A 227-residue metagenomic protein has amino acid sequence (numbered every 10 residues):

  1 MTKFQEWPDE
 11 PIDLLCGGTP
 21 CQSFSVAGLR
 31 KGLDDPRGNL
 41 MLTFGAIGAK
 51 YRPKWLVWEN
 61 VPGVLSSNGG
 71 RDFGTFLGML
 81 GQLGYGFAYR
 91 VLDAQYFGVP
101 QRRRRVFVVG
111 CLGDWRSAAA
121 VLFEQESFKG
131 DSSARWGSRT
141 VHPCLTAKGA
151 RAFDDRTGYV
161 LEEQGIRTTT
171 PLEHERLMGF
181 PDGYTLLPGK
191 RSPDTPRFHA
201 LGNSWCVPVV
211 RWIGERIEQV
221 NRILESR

Functional and structural regions predicted by a protein language model:
K3-L14, C21-T168: Class I S-adenosyl-L-methionine
L14-C16, G179: Short, hydrophobic/glycine-enriched beta-strand segments
P20-Q22, D182-G183: Short connector loops/turns at beta-strand edges and beta->alpha or beta->beta junctions
F128-R227: C-terminal target-recognition/interaction regions appended to catalytic cores
